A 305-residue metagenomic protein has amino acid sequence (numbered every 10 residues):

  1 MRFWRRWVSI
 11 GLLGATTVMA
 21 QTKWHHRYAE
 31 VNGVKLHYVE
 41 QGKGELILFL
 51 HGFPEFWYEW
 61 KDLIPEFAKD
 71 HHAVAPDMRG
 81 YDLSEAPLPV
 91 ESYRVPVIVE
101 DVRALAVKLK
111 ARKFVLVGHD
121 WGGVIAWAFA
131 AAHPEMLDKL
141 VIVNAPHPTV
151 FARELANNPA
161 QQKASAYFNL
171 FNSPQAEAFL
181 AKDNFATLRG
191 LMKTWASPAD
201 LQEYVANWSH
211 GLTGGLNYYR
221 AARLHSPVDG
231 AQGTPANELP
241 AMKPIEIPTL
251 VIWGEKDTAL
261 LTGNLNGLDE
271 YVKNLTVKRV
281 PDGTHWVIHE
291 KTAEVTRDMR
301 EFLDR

Functional and structural regions predicted by a protein language model:
M1-V8: Bacterial N-terminal signal peptides that target proteins for export
G11-A20: Hydrophobic h-region of N-terminal signal peptides that target proteins for export in Gram-negative bacteria
Q21-W24, V34-L36, Q41, L46 (+4 more regions): Flexible "cap/lid" subdomain of the alpha/beta-hydrolase fold that forms the substrate-access gate
F49-G52, A75: Structural cue for short, hydrophobic secondary-structure segments
F53-I64: The serine-hydrolase catalytic nucleophile loop
P54, M78-D82, H147, T284-V287: Alpha/beta-hydrolase active-site loop signature
L63-H71: A short, Lys/Arg-enriched amphipathic alpha-helix followed by its capping loop at the start of a domain
G283-T292, T296: Catalytic histidine-centered segment of alpha/beta-hydrolase-like enzymes
